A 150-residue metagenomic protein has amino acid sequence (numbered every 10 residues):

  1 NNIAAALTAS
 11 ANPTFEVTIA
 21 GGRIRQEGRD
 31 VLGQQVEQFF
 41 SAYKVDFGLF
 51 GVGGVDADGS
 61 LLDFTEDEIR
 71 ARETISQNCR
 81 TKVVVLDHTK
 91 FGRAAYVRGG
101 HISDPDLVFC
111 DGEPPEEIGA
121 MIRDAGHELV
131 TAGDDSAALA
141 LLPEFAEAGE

Functional and structural regions predicted by a protein language model:
N1: Active-site-adjacent alpha/beta core region of enzyme catalytic domains
A4-E150: Conserved phosphate- and dinucleotide-binding cores of soluble alpha/beta proteins, encompassing both enzyme active
